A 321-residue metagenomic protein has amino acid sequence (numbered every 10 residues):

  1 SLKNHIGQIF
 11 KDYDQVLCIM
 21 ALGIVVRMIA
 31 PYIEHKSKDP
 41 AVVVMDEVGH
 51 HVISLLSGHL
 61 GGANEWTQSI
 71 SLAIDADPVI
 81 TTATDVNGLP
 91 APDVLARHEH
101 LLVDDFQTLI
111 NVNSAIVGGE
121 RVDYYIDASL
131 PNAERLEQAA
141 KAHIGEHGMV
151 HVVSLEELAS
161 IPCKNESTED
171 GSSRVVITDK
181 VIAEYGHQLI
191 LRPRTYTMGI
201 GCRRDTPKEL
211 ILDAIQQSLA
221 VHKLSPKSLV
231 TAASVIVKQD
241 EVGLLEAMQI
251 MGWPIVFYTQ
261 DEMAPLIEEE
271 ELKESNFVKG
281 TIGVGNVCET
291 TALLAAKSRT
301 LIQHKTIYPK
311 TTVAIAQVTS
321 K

Functional and structural regions predicted by a protein language model:
S1, H5-Q15, I19-L22, V26-D105 (+2 more regions): Conserved mixed alpha/beta catalytic, RNA-binding, or beta-rich assembly cores of soluble enzyme, regulatory
S69-P78, T108-G118, P254-I267, V287-A296: Short, surface-exposed, charge-dense and proline/glycine-enriched linear segments
G171-E184, Q188-L191, C288-K321: C-terminal edge-of-domain segments
Q217, K227-E289, A296-L301, I307-T311: C-terminal non-catalytic interaction/assembly regions of soluble proteins
